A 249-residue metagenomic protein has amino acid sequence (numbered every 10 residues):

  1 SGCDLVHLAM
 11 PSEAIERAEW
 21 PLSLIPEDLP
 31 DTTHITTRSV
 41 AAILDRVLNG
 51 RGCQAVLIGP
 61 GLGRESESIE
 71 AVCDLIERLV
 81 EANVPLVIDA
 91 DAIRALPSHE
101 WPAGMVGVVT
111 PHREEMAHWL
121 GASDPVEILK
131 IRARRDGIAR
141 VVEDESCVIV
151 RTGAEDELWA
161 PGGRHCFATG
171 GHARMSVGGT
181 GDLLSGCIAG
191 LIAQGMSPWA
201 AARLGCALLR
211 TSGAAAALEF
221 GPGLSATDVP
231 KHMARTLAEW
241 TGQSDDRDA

Functional and structural regions predicted by a protein language model:
S1-A90, R94-V108, R113-A249: Small-residue (G/A/S/T)-rich helix-start motifs and N-terminal tracts that mark the onset
